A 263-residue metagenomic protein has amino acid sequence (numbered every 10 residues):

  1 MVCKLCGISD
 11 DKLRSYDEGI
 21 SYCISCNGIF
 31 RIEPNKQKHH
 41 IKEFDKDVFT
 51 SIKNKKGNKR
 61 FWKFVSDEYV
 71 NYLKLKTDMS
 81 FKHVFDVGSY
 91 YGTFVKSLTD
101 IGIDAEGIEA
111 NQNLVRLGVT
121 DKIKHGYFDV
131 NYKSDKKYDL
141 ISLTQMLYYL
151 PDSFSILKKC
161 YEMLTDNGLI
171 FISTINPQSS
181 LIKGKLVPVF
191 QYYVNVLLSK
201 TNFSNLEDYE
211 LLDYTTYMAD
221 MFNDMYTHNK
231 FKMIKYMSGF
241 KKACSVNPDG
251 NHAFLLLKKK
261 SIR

Functional and structural regions predicted by a protein language model:
M1-K136, L140-T144, F154-L157, P248-F254 (+1 more regions): Conserved N-terminal segment of class I S-adenosyl-L-methionine
C6-D11, K200-T216, M233: A SAM-dependent methyltransferase catalytic signature shared across enzymes that methylate proteins
K46-K53, K183-Q191, N229-F231: Short glycine/proline- and charge-enriched loop/turn segments that cap or connect secondary-structure elements
L114, Q178-S180, M218-M221: Feature marks short, surface-exposed loop/turn motifs that line or immediately flank catalytic pockets and channel
Q145-Y149: A short His-aromatic
F154-L169: A short glycine-rich, Lys/Arg-flanked "PGG" loop and its adjoining helix->strand segment in the class I
I172-V196, T201-N202: Short, glycine-/aromatic-enriched active-site segment of Class I SAM-dependent methyltransferases
D213-R263: A C-terminal cap/extension of S-adenosyl-L-methionine-dependent methyltransferases that defines the acceptor-substrate
